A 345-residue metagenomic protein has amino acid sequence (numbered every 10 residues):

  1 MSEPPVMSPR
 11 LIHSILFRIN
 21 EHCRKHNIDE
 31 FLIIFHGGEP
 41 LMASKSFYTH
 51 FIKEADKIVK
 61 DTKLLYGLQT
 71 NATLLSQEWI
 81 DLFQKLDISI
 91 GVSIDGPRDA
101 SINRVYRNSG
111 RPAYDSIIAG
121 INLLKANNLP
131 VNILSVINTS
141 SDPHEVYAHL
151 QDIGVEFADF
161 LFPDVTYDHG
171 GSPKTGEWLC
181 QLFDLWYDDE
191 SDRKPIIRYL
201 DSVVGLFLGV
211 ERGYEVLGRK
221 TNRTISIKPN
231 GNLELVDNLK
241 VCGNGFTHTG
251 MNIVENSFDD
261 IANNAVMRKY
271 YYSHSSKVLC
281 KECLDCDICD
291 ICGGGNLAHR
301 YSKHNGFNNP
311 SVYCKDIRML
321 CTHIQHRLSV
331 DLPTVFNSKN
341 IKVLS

Functional and structural regions predicted by a protein language model:
P4, P9-I34, A43-H169: Radical SAM/AdoMet-radical enzyme domain recognition
G38: Active-site neighborhood of divalent metal-dependent phosphoester/pyrophosphate hydrolases
H144-G213: Long, K/E/R/D-enriched contiguous segments that form extended
E177-F207, N238-D285: C-terminal accessory region of radical SAM enzymes
G218-N222: Short, small/polar residue-rich loop motifs at catalytic or cofactor-binding pockets
N230-N232, V241-N244, I253, S276-S345: Radical SAM enzyme core and accessory elements
